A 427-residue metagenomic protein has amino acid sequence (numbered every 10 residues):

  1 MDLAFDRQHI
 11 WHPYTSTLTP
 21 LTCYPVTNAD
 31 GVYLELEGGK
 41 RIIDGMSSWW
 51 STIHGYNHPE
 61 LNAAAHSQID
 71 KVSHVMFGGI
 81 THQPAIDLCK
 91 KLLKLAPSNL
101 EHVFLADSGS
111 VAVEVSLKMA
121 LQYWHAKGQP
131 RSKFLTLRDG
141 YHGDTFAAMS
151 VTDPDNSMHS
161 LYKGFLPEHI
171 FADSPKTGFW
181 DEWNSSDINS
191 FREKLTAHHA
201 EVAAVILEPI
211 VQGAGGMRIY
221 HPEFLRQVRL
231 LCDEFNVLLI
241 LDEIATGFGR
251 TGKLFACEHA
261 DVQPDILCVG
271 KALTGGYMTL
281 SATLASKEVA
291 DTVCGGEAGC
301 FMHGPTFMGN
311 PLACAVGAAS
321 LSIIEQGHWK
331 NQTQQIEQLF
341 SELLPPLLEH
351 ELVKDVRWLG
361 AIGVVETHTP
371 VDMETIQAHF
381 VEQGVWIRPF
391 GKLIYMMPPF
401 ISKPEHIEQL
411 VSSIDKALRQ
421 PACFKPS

Functional and structural regions predicted by a protein language model:
M1-S427: Conserved N-terminal phosphate-binding loop of PLP-dependent enzymes in the Aspartate aminotransferase
